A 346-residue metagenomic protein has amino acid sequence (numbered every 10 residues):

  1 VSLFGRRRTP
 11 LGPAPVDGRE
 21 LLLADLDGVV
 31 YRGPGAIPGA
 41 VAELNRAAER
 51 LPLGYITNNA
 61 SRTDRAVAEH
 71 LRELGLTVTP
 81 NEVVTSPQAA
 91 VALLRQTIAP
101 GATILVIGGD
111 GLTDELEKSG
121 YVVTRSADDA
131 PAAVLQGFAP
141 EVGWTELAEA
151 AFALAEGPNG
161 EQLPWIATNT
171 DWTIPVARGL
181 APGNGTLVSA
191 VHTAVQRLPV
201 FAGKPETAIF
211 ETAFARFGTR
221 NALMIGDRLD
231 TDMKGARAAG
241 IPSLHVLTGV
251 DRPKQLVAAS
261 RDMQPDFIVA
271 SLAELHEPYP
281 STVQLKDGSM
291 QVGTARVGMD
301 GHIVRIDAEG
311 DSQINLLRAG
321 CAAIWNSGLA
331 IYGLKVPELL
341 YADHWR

Functional and structural regions predicted by a protein language model:
V1-A24, Y31-P34, P38, R65-N81 (+1 more regions): Asp-based, Mg2+/Mn2+-dependent phosphohydrolase catalytic module
G35-A47: Basic, amphipathic juxtamembrane/active-site segments that coordinate anionic phosphate or diphosphate groups
L51: Conserved phosphoryl-transfer catalytic core
I56: Glycine-rich loop-to-alpha-helix module at the N-terminal edge of alpha/beta enzyme cores
N59: Conserved phosphate/oxyanion-binding catalytic-loop motifs
S86-Q88: Polytopic endomembrane small-metabolite transporters, centered on the Drug/Metabolite Transporter
